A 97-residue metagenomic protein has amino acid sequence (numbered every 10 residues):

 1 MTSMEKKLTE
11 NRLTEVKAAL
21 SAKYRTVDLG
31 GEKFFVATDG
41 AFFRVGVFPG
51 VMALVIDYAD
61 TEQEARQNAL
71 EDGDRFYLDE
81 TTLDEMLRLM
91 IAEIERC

Functional and structural regions predicted by a protein language model:
M1-F42, E62-F76, E80-T81, C97: Negatively charged, low-complexity tracts enriched in Asp/Glu with abundant Ser/Thr
R25-T26, V51-M52, E93-E95: General N-terminal targeting signals
G40-E64: Short, conserved beta-strand/beta-arch hydrophobic-aromatic motifs that form part of recognition grooves or interface
R88-A92: Divalent cation-coordinating acidic motifs and surrounding scaffolds that mediate Ca2+/Mg2+/Mn2+/Zn2+-dependent binding
